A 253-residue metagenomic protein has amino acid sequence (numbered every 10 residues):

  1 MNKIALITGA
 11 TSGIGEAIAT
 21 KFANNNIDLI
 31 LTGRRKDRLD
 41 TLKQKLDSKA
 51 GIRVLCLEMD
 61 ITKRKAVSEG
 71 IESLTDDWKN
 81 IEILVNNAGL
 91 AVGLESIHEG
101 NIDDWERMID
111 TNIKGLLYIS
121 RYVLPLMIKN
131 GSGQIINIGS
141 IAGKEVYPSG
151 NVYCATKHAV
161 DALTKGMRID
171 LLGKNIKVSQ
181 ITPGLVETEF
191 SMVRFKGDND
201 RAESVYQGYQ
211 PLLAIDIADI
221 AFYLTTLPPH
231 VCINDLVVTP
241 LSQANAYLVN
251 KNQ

Functional and structural regions predicted by a protein language model:
T11-S12: Conserved glycine-rich cofactor-binding loop
I27-T41: Conserved glycine-rich Rossmann-like NAD(P)H-binding loop of the short-chain dehydrogenase/reductase
D37, E58-E69, I102: The beta1-alpha1 cofactor-binding region of Rossmann-like NAD(H)/NADP(H)-dependent oxidoreductases
E95-I97, D104-I109: Substrate-binding pocket helix/loop in short-chain dehydrogenase/reductase
S120, T156: Active-site helix of classical SDR
S140: Residue(s) in the substrate-gating loop at a strand-loop-helix junction that position the organic substrate next
Q180-G184, D200-A246: C-terminal helical subdomain
